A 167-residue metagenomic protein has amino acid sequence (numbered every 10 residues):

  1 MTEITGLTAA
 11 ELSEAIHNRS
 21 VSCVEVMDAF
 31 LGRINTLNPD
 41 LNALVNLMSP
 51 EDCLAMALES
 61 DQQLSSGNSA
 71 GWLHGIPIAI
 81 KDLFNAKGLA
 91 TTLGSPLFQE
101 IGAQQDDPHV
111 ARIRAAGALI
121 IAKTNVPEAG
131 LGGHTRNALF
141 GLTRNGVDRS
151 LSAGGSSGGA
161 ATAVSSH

Functional and structural regions predicted by a protein language model:
M1-M56: An N-terminal boundary/leader segment
S13, H17, D61, V110-A111: Solvent-exposed, non-membrane alpha-helical residues enriched in polar/charged side chains
L41, E59, F84: N-terminal Rossmann-like NAD(P)+-binding subdomain of aldehyde/semialdehyde dehydrogenases
M56-L58, Q62, A138: Short, basic phosphate-binding NTP loop
S60-P77: Immediate post-signal peptide segment of exported/extracytoplasmic ligand-binding proteins
L73-H167: Short glycine/serine-rich loop/turn segments
